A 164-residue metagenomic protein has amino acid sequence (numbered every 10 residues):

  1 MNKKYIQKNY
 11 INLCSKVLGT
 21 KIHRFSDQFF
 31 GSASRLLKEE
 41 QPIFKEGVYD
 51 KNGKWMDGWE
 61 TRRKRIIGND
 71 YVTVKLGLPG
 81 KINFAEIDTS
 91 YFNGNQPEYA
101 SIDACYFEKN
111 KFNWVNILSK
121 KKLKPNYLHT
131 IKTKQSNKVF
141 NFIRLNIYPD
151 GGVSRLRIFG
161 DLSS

Functional and structural regions predicted by a protein language model:
M1-Y71, K81, Y91-S164: Trp- and acidic/polar-enriched beta-sheet ligand-binding modules for extracellular glycan and matrix recognition
L76-L78: A short glycine/threonine-centered beta-strand motif
